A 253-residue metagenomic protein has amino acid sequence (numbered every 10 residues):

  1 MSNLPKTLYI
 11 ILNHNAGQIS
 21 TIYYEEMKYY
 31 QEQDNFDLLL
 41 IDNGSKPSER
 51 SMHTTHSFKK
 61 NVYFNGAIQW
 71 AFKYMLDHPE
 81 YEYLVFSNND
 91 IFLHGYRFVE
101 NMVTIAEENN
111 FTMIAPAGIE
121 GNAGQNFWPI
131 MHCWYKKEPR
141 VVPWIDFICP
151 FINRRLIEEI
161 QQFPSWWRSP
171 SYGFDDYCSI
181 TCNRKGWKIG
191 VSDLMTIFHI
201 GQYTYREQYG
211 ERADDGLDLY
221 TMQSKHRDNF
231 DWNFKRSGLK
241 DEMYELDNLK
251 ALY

Functional and structural regions predicted by a protein language model:
N15-Q31: Short, well-formed alpha-helical segments that are part of the catalytic scaffolds of diverse glycosyltransferases
K59-M75: Glycine-rich, basic loop-to-helix element that forms the pyrophosphate-binding segment of sugar-nucleotide handling
Y81-F92: Short beta-strand-to-loop acidic/aromatic patch adjacent to the donor-nucleotide binding site
Y96-M113: Conserved donor-nucleotide/metal-binding helix-loop-beta segment in metal-dependent transferases, i.e., the alpha-helix
I114-W128: Short beta-strand-to-loop element that shapes/binds the nucleotide-sugar donor at the catalytic cleft/hinge
W134-I152, S171: A recurrent flexible, glycine/aromatic-enriched loop bordering the glycosyltransferase active site that acts as
Q161-I180, R184-F198: Donor nucleotide-sugar recognition loop
V191-A213: Active-site donor/metal-binding and catalytic loop motifs of nucleotide-sugar-dependent glycosylation enzymes
